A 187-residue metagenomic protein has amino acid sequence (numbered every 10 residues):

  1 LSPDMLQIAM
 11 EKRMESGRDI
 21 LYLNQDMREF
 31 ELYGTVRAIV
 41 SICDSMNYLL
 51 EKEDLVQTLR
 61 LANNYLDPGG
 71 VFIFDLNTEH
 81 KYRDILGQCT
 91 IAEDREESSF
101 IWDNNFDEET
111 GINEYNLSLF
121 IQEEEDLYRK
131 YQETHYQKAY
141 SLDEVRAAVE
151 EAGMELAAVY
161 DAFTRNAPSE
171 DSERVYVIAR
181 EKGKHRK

Functional and structural regions predicted by a protein language model:
L1-F30: Class I SAM-dependent methyltransferase SAM/SAH-binding core
R28-A38: A short acidic, Gly/Pro-enriched loop at the edge of an enzyme's catalytic core that lines a small-molecule cofactor
E31, S41-I42, V56, T78: Residues lining hydrophobic/aromatic ligand-binding pockets adjacent to catalytic sites
G34-V36, G111-N113, E170-V175: A short, glycine/Asx- and small/polar-enriched loop/turn that sits immediately N-terminal to a beta-strand
V36-D54: A short SAM/SAH-binding and catalytic strip from SAM-dependent methyltransferases
D54-V71: A short glycine-rich, Lys/Arg-flanked "PGG" loop and its adjoining helix->strand segment in the class I
I73-R146: SAM-dependent methyltransferase
Y136-K187: C-terminal lobe and adjacent flexible extensions of AdoMet/dcAdoMet transferase-like proteins
